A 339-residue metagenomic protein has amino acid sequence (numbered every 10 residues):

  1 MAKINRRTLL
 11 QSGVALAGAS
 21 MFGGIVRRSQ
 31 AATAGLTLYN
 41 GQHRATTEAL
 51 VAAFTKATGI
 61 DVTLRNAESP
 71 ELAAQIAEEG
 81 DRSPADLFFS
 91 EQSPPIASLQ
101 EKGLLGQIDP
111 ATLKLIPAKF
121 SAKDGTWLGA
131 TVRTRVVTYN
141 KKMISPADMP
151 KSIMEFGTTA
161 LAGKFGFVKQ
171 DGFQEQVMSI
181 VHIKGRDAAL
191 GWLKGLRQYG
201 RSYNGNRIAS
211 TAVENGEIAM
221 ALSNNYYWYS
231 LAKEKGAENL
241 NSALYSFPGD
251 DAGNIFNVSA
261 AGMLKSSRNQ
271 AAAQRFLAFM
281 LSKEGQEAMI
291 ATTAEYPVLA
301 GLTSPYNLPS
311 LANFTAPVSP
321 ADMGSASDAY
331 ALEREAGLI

Functional and structural regions predicted by a protein language model:
T8-R28: N-terminal export signals
A32-Q42, D61-R65, K164: Short, well-ordered beta-strand elements
G41, A45-E48, E71, S83-I218 (+1 more regions): Extracytoplasmic ligand-binding site segments that recognize negatively charged/polar headgroups
G41-D61: Short, polar/charged alpha-helical segment
P94-S98, M220-L240: A ligand-binding cleft/hinge motif common to bilobed small-molecule-binding domains
R133, L193-L196, R201-Y203, E238-K265: Periplasmic-binding protein-like
T138-M143, V181-H182, F256-N269, A288: A bilobed periplasmic-binding-protein/Venus flytrap-type ligand-binding module shared by bacterial periplasmic
L161-V168, F279-L302: Periplasmic-binding protein-like
